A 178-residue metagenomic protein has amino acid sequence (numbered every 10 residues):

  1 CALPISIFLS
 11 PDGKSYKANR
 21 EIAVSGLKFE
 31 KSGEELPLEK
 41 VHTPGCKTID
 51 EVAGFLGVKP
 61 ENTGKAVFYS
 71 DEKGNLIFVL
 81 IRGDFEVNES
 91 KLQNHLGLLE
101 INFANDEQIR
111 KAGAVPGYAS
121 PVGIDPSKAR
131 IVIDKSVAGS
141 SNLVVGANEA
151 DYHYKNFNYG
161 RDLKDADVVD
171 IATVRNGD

Functional and structural regions predicted by a protein language model:
A2-D178: Extended, low-hydrophobicity, polar/charged segments
